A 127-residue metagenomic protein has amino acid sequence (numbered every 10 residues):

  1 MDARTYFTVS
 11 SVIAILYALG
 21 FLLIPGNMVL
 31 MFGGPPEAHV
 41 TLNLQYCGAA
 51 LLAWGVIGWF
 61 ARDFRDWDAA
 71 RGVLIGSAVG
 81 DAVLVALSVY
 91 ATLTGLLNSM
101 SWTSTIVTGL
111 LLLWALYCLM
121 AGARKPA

Functional and structural regions predicted by a protein language model:
A3-Y6, A14-L42: Membrane-helix boundary elements
R4-F7, S11-A14, G48-L51, L74 (+3 more regions): Residues within membrane-spanning alpha-helices of integral membrane proteins, especially the hydrophobic core/packing
L16-G20, V40-D63, I75-A86: Core segments of alpha-helical transmembrane spans in multipass integral membrane proteins
F32-T41, G72, L96-V107: Non-cytosolic membrane-interface motifs at loop->transmembrane helix junctions
G58-A70, T92-L93: Juxtamembrane helix-break-helix junctions at the cytosolic face of small multi-pass alpha-helical membrane proteins
A86-T103, M120: Membrane-helix boundary connector in multi-pass membrane proteins
L110-A127: Membrane-water interface at the C-terminal end of transmembrane alpha helices
